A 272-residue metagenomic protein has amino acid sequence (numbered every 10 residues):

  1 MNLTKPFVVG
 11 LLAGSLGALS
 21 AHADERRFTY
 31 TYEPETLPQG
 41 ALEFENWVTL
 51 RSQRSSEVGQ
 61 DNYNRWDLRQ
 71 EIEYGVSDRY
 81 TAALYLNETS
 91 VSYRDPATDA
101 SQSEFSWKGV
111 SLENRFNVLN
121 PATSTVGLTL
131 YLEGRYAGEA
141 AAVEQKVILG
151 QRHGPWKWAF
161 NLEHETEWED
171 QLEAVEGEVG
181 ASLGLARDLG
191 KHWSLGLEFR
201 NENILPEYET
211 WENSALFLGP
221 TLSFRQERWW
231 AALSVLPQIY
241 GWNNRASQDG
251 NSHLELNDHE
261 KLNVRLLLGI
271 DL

Functional and structural regions predicted by a protein language model:
M1-R27: Cleavable N-terminal export/targeting peptides
A23-D271: Transmembrane beta-barrel domains of Gram-negative outer membranes and organellar outer membranes
